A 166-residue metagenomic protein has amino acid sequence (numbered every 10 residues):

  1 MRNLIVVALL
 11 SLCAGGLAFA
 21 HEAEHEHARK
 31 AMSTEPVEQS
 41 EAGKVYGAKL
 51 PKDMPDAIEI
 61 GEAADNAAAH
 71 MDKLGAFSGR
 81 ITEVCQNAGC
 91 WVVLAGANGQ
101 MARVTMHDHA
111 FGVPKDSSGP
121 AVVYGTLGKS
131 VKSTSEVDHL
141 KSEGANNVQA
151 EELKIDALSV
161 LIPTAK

Functional and structural regions predicted by a protein language model:
M1-L4: Positively charged n-region of N-terminal signal peptides that target proteins for export
V7-G16: Bacterial N-terminal signal peptides
F19-K166: OB-fold and OB-like single-stranded nucleic-acid-recognition modules and their adjacent interaction interfaces
